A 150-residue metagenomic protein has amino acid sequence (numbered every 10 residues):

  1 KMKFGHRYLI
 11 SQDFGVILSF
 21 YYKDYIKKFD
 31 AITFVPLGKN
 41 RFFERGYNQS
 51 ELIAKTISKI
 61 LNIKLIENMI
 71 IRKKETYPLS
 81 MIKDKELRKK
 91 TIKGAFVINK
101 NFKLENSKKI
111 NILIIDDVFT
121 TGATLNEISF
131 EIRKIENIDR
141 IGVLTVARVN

Functional and structural regions predicted by a protein language model:
K1-A31, G38-K55, K59, I66-K108 (+1 more regions): Active-site-facing substrate-recognition patch
A31, K64-I66, N111, D139-G142: Residues at the starts of beta-strands that form the adenosine-phosphate
F34, I114-I115: Generic enzyme active-site microenvironment
I57-L61, I132-I135: Hydrophobic alpha-helical packing residues
V97, L113-I114: Conserved beta-strand segments that form the floor/walls of ligand-binding pockets within enzyme and binding domains
K109, V118, E136: Post-transcriptional modification and biogenesis factors for structured RNAs of the translation apparatus
L113, N126-N150: PRPP-dependent phosphoribosyltransferase catalytic core
D116-L125: Acidic, divalent-metal-coordinating active-site segment for phosphoryl/phosphodiester hydrolysis, typified by short
